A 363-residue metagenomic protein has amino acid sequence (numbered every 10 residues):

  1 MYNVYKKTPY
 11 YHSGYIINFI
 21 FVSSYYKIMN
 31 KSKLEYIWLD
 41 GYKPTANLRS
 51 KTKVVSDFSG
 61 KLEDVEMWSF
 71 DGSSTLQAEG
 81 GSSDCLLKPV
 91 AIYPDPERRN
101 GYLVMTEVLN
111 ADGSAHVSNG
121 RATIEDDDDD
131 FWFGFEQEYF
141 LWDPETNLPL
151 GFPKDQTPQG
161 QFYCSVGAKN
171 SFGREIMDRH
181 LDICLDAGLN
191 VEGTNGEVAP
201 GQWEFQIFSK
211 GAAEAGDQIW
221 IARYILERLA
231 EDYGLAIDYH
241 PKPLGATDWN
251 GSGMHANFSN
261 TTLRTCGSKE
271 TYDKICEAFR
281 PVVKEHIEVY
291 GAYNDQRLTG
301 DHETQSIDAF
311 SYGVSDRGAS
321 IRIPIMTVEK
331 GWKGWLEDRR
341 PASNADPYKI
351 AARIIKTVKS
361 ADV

Functional and structural regions predicted by a protein language model:
K7-T8: Polybasic, lysine-rich low-complexity intrinsically disordered segments
I17-F21: Residues marking helix boundaries in flexible regions
Y26-V363: Glycine-rich, acidic/polar active-site loops that bind/position phosphate-bearing ligands
